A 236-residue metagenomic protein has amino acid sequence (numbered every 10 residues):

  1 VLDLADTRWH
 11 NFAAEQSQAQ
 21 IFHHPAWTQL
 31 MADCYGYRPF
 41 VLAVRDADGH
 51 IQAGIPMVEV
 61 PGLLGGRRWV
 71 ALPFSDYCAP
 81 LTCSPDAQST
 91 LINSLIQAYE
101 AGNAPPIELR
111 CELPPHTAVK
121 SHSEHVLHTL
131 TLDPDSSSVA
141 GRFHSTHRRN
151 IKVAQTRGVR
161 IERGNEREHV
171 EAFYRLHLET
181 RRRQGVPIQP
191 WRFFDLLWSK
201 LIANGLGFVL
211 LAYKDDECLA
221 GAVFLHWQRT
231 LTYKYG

Functional and structural regions predicted by a protein language model:
V1-H50, I55-G66, C111-G236: A conserved beta-strand-loop-helix scaffold within acyl/acetyltransferase catalytic domains
V70-E112: A gly/proline- and charged-residue-enriched helix-loop-helix capping module
